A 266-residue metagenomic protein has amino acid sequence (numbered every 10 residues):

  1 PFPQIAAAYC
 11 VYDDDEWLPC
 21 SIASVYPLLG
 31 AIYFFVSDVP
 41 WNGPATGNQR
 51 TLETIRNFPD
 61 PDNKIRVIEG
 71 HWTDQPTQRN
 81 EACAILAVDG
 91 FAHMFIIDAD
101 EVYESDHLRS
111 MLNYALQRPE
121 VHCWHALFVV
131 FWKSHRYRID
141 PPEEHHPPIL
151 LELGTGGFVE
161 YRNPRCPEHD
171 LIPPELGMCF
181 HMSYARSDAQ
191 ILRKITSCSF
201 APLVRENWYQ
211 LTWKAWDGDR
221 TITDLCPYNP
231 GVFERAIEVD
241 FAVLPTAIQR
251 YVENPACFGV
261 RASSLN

Functional and structural regions predicted by a protein language model:
F2-I5, F35-A92: Active-site-proximal specificity loops/subdomain of glycosyltransferases
A8-D14: Short, glycine-rich nucleotide/cofactor-binding loops
D14-V36, T46-T51: Short, well-formed alpha-helical segments that are part of the catalytic scaffolds of diverse glycosyltransferases
E16, W41, W132-K133: Flexible, glycine-rich phosphate/dinucleotide-binding loops and adjacent beta-alpha linkers at cofactor/substrate
Q75-N80, V102-N266: Catalytic-site signature of metal-activated, phosphate-bearing donor transferases, centered on the GT-A/GT-A-like
